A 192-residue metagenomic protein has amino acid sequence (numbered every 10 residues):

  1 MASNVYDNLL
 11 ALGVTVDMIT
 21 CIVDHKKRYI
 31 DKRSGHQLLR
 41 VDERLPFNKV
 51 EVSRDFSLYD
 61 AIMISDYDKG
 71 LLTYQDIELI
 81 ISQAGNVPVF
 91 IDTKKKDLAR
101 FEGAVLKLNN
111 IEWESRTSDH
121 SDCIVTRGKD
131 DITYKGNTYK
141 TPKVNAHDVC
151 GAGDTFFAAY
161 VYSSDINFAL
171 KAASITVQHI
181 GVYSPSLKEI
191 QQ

Functional and structural regions predicted by a protein language model:
M1-I64, S186-Q192: Conserved N-terminal subdomain of the carbohydrate kinase-like
T15-I19, V89, C123, D165: Hydrophobic anchor at the start of a short beta-strand that flanks the dinucleotide cofactor-binding loop
I19, I30, I64-Y67, D92 (+2 more regions): Generic beta-strand/beta-sheet core signal
R28, S57-L58, L71-S115: Glycine-rich phosphate/dinucleotide-binding loop and adjoining beta-alpha-beta core of small-molecule
R40-D42, A61-S65, F90, K107 (+1 more regions): Structural motif
P46-N48, K69-L72, D97, I132 (+1 more regions): Short, small-residue-enriched loops and turns at beta-alpha junctions that line or gate enzyme active sites
F90, G103-E112, R116-T141: Conserved phosphate-donor
V144-Q192: Conserved post-catalytic alpha-helical subdomain immediately downstream of the catalytic base and nucleotide-binding
